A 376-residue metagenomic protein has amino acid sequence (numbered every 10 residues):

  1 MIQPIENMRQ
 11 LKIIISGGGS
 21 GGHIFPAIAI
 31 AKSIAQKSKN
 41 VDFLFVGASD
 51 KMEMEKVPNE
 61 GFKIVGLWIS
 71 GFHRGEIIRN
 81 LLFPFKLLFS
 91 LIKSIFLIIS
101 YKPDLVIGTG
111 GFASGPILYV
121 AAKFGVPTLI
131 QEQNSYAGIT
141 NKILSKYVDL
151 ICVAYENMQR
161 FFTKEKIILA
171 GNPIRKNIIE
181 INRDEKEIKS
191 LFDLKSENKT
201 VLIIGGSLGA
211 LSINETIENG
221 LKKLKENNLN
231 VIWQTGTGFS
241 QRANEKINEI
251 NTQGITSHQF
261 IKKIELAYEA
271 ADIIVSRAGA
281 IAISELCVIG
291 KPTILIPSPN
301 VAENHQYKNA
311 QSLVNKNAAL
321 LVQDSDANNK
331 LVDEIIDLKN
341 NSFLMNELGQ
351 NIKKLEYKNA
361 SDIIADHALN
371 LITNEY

Functional and structural regions predicted by a protein language model:
Q10-S20, K37-F85, F239, D324-S325: Conserved nucleotide-sugar phosphate-binding/catalytic loop shared by glycosyltransferases and other
K12, D42, K63, A122-E185 (+1 more regions): Active-site-proximal region of nucleotide-activated glycan assembly enzymes, centered on histidine/acidic-rich loops
K51, E60, I179, R183-S190 (+4 more regions): Donor-nucleotide binding loops and adjacent catalytic segments primarily of GT-B fold Leloir glycosyltransferases
F72, E76-L105: An amphipathic, basic-hydrophobic alpha-helix
I95-V106, A113-L129, K142-Y147: Glycosyltransferases and closely related glycan-assembly transferases that use nucleotide-activated donors
P103-L105, E269-S284, K291-P292: Acidic donor-binding loop of glycosyltransferase active sites
S190, L344-K358: A short, well-ordered alpha-helix in the C-terminal region of glycosyltransferases
K358-Y376: C-terminal alpha-helical cap of glycosyltransferases
